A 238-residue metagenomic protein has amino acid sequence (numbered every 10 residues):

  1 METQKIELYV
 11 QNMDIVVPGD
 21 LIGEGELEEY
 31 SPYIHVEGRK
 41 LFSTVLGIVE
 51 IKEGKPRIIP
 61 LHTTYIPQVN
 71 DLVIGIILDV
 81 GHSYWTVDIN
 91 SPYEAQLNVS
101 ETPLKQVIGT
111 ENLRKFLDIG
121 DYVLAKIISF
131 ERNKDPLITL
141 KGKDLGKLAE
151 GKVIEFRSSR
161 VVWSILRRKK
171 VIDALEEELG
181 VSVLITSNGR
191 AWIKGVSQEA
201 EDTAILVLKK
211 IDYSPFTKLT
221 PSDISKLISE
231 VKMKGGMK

Functional and structural regions predicted by a protein language model:
M1-Q68: N-terminal, Lys/Arg-enriched amphipathic/low-complexity engagement segments that precede the first folded domain
E2-T3, G19, S129, D223-I224 (+1 more regions): N-terminal non-globular leader segments, chiefly Sec-dependent signal peptides
I6, D135-K238: Positively charged, low-complexity, intrinsically disordered RNA-binding extensions
L21, P32-V49, V73-V80, G120-N133: Flexible glycine-rich surface loops and low-complexity tracts that mediate binding to linear polymers
P32-I34, N70-G109, L113-F116, A125-I127: S1/OB-fold single-stranded RNA-binding interface
G54, V69-V73, S83, Y93-A95 (+4 more regions): A generic structural signal for short beta-strands and their flanking turns/coil linkers
T64-V69, I76-D79, K115-I119, S129 (+2 more regions): Replace "in large, NTP-powered and nucleic-acid-processing enzymes" with "in large, NTP-powered factors and other
W85-D88, E131-T139: Short, Lys/Arg- and Gly-enriched loop/turn segments at beta-strand edges
